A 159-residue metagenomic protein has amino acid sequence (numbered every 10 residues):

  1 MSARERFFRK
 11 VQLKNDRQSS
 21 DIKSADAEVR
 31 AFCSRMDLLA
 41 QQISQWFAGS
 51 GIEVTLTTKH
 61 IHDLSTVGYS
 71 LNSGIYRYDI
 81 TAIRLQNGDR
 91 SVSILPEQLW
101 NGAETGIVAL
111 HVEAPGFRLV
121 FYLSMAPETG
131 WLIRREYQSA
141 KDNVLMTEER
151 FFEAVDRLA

Functional and structural regions predicted by a protein language model:
M1-K23: N-terminal, Lys/Arg- and Ser/Thr-rich interaction peptides
D16-S20, S44, A159: Residue-level signal for secondary-structure boundary elements
I22-A25, V29-F32: Amphipathic alpha-helical coiled-coil segments and their boundaries
R30-Y78, I83: Short, well-structured hydrophobic secondary-structure segments
H62-Y122, G130-I133: Hydrophobic-cavity lipid-handling domains and compact docking modules
V108-A159: Glycine-rich, aromatic-bearing surface loops/beta-hairpins
